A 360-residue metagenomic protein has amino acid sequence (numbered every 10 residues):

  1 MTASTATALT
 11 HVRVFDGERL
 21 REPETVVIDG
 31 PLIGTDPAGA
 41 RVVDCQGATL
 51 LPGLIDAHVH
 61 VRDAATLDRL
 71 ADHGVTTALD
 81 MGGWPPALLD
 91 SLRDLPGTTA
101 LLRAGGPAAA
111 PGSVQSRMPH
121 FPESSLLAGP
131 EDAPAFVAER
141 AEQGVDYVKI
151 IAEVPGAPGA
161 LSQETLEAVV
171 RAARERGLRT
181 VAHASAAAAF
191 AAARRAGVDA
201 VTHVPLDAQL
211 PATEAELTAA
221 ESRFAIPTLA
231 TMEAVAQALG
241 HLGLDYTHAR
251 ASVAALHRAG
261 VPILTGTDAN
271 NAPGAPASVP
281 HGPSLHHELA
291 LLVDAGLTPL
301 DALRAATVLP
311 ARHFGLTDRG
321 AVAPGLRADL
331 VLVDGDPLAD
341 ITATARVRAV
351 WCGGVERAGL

Functional and structural regions predicted by a protein language model:
M1-T7, R13-L51: Histidine-rich, glycine-flanked metal-binding segment
T7-L9, P37-D72, T76, M81: Replace "His-x-His-based motif
V12, P31, G47, H58 (+15 more regions): Divalent metal-coordination and catalytic microenvironments
V12, P324-L360: C-terminal cap of metal-dependent C-N hydrolases
D68-L178, E221-A234: Divalent-metal coordination cores built from histidine and acidic residues
A157-A251, N271-P273, D294-G296: Active-site core of metal-dependent hydrolases
R250-V333: His/Asp/Glu-enriched, well-ordered alpha-helical/loop segment that forms or immediately abuts the divalent-metal
